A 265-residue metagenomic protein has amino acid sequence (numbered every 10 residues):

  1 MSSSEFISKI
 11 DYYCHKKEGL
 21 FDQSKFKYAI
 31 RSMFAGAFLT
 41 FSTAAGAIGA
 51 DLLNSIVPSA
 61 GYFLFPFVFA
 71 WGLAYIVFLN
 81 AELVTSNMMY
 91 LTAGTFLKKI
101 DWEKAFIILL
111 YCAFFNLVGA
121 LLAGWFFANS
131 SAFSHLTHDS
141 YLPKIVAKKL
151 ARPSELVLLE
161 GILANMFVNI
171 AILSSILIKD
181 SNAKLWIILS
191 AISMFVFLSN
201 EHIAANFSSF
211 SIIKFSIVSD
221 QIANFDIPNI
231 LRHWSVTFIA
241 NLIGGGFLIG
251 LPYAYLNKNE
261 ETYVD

Functional and structural regions predicted by a protein language model:
M1-D265: Alpha-helical transmembrane segments and their helix-helix packing motifs
